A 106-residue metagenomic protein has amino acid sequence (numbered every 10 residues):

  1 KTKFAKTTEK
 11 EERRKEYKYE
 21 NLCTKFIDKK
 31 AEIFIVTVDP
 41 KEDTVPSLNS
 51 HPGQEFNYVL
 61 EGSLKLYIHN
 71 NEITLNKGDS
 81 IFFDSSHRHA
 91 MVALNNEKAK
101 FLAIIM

Functional and structural regions predicted by a protein language model:
K1-K6: Long, charged amphipathic helices and adjacent flexible linkers at domain junctions
T7-S47, I104: A short glycine-rich, His/Asp/Glu-containing loop-to-beta-strand
Y17, K29, N76, S85-M106: Ligand-binding loop in jelly-roll beta-barrel domains
L22, H69-S85: Short acidic-glycine-tyrosine-enriched beta hairpin
T37-D39, S50-L66: Short, conserved beta-strand element in jelly-roll/cupin
D43-T44, K65, I81, S86-M91: Histidine-centered metal-chelating micro-motifs
V45-H51, V92-L94: Short histidine-centered beta-strand/loop micro-motifs that create catalytic or ligand/metal-coordination sites
